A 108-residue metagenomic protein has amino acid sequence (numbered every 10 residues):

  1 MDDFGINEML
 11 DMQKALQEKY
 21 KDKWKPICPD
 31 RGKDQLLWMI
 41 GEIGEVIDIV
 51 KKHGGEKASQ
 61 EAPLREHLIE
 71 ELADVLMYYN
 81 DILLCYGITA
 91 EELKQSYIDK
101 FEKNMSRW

Functional and structural regions predicted by a protein language model:
M1-W108: Flexible "arm" and connector segments at domain edges
